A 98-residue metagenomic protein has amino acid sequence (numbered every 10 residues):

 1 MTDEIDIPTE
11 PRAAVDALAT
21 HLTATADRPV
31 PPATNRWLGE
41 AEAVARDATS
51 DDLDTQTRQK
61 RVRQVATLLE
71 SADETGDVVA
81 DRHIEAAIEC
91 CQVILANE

Functional and structural regions predicted by a protein language model:
M1-E98: Acidic, polar-rich N-terminal leader regions of halophilic archaeal proteins
